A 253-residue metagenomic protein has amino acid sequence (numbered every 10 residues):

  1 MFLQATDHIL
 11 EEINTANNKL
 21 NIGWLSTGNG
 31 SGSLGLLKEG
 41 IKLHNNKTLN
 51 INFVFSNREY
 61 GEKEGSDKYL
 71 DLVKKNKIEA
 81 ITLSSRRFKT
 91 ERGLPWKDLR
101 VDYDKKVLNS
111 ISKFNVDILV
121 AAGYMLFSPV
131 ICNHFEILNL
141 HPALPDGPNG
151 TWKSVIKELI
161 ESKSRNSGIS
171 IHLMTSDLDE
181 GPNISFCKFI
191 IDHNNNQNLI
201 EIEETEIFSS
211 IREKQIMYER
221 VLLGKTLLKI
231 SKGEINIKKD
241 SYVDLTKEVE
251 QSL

Functional and structural regions predicted by a protein language model:
M1-L253: One-carbon transfer enzymes
